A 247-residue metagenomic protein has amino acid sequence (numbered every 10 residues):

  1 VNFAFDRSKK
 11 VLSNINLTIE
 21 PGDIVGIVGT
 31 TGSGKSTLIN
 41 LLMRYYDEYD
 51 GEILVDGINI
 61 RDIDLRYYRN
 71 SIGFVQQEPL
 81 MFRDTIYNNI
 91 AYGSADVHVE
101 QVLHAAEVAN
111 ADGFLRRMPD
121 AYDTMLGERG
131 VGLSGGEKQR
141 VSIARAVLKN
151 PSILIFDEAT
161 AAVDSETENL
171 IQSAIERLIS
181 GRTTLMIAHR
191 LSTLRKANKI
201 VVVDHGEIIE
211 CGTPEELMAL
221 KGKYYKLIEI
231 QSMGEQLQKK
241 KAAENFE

Functional and structural regions predicted by a protein language model:
V1-E247: ABC-type nucleotide-binding domain
